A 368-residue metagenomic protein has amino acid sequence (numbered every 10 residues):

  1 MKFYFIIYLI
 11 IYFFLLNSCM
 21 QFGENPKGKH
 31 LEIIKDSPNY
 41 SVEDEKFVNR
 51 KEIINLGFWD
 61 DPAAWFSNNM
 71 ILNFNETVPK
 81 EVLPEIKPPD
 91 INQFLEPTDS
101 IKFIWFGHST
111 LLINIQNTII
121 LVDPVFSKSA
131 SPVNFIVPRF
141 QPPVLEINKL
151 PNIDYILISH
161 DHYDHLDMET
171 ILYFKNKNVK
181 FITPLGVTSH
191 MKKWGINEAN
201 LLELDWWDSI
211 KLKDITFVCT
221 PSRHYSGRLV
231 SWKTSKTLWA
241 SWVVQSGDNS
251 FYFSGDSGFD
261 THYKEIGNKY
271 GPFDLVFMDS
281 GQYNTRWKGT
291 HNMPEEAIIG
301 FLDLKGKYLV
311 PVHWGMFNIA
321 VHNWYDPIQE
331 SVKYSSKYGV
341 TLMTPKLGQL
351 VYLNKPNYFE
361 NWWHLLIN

Functional and structural regions predicted by a protein language model:
I7-N17: Bacterial N-terminal signal peptides
C19-S131, F135-V137, P143-K149, V244-F253 (+2 more regions): Metallo-beta-lactamase
M20-D44, V48-K51, Y155, K180-S189 (+2 more regions): Cap/insert and terminal regions of metallo-dependent hydrolase folds
T77-S100, P184-N249, E330-L350, N354: Metallo-beta-lactamase
T110-N114, K211-F273, K288, N292-E296: Catalytic core of the metallo-beta-lactamase
P124-F126, D161, S222-R223, G255-S257 (+2 more regions): Active-site metal-binding loops of divalent metal-dependent hydrolases
P124-P143, Y225-T234, N284-T290, N318: Acidic/histidine-rich helix-loop elements that form or flank divalent-metal/phosphate-binding sites at the catalytic
F135-I182, G271-F277: Active-site metal-binding motif and surrounding structural segment of the metallo-beta-lactamase
